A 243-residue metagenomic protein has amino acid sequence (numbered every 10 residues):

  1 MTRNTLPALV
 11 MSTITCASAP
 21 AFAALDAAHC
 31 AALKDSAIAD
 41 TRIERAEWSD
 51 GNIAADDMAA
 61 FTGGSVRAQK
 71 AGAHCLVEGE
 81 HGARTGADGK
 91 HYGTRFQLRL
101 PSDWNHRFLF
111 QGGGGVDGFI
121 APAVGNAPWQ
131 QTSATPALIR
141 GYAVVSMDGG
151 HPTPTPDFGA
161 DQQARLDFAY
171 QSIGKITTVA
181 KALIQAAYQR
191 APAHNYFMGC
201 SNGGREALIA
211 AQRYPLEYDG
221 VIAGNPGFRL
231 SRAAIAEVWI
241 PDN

Functional and structural regions predicted by a protein language model:
M1-L9, N225: Bacterial N-terminal signal peptides that target proteins for export
F22-R107, I120-P122, Q131: Catalytic-loop region of hydrolases
N105, G113-Q189, I235: Cap/lid segment of the alpha/beta-hydrolase catalytic domain
R190-C200: Alpha/beta-hydrolase fold nucleophile elbow
G199-G203, A207: Gly/Ala-rich beta-loop-alpha elbow adjacent to hydrolase catalytic centers
A210, L216-N243: A catalytic-pocket lid/entrance helix-loop region that shapes and gates access to the active site across common
